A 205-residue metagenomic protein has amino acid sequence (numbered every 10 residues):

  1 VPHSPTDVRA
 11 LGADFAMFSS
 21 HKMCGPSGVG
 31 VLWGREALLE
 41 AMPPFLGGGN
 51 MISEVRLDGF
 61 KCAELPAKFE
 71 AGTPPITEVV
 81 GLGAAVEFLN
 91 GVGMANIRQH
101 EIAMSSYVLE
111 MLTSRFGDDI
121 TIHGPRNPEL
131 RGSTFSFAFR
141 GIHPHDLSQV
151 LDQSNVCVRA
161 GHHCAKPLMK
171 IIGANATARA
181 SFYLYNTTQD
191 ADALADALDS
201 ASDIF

Functional and structural regions predicted by a protein language model:
V1-F205: Pyridoxal 5′-phosphate
